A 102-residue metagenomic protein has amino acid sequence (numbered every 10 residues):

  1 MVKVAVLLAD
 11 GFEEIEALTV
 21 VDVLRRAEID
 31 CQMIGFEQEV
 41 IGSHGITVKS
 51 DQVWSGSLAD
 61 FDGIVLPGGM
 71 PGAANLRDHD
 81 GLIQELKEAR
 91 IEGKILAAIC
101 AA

Functional and structural regions predicted by a protein language model:
M1-E92: Extended, subdomain-level signal for the structured scaffold at the beginning of enzyme domains
I99-A101: Short, thiol/selenol-centered motifs that function as redox-active sites or metal-ligating centers
